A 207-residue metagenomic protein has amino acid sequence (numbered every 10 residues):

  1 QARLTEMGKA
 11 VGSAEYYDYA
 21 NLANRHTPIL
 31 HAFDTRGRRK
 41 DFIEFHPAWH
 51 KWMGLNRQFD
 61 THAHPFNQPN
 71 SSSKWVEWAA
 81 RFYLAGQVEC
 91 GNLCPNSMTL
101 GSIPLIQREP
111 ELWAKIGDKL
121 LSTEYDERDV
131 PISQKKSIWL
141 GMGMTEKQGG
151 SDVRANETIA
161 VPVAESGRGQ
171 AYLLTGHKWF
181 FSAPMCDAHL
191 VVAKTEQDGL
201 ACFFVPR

Functional and structural regions predicted by a protein language model:
Q1-K9, V76, L93-K119: N-terminal leader/propeptide and maturation segments of large enzyme subunits in energy/redox metabolism and hydrolases
Q1-S71, C90: Extended, charge-enriched "interface" segments that sit outside catalytic cores
F59, Q68-P104: Extended, domain-scale alpha-helical bundle/helix-rich regions
W75, N92-C94, G150-R154, F181-P184 (+1 more regions): Short helix/loop capping segments that flank catalytic or ligand/cofactor-binding pockets
P95-T99, E109, W113, K135 (+4 more regions): Active-site-proximal structural scaffolding
S102, M142, A160, L174-G176 (+1 more regions): Buried hydrophobic positions in well-ordered alpha/beta secondary-structure cores of metabolic enzymes
P110-T158, P162-V163, G167-Q170: Internal maturation/activation junctions in enzymes
G169-R207: A short core secondary-structure module
